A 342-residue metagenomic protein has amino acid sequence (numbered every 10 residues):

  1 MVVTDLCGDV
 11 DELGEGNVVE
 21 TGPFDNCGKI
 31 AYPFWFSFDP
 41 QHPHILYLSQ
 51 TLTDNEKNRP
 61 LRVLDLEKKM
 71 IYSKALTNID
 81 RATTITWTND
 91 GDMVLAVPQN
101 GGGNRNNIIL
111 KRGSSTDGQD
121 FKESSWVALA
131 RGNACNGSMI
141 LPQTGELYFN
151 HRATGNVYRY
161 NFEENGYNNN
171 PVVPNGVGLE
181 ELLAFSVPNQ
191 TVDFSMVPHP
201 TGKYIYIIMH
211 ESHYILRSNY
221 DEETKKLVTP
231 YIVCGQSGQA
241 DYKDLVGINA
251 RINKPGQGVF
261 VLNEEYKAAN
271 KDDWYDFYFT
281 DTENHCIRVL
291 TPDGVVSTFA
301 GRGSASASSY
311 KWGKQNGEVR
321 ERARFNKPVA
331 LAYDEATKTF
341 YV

Functional and structural regions predicted by a protein language model:
M1-F34, T51-T53, K68-T83, P98-G102 (+4 more regions): Gly/Pro-rich loop segments of beta-rich domains
F36, Q41-Y47, N58-L61, N107-I108 (+6 more regions): Predominantly soluble domains enriched in secretory-pathway, periplasmic, or organellar proteins
F38-P40, L46-N55, W87-T88, L95-G103 (+6 more regions): Conserved beta-strand positions in repeat-built beta-propeller and related beta-rich domains
F38-P43, W87-D90, I140-T144, P198-G202 (+2 more regions): Residue-level detector of Asp-centered blade-edge/turn motifs that repeat once per structural unit in beta-propeller
H44, G145, G155, K203 (+5 more regions): Glycine-centered loop/turn positions within well-structured domains that cap or flank conserved ligand/cofactor-binding
N58-R62, R105-K111, G155-R159, H213-L216 (+2 more regions): A short loop-to-beta-strand structural motif that recurs across blades of beta-propeller domains
R62-L64, L110-S115, I140, Y158-F162 (+3 more regions): Hydrophobic/aromatic beta-strand positions that recur at structurally equivalent sites within the blades
